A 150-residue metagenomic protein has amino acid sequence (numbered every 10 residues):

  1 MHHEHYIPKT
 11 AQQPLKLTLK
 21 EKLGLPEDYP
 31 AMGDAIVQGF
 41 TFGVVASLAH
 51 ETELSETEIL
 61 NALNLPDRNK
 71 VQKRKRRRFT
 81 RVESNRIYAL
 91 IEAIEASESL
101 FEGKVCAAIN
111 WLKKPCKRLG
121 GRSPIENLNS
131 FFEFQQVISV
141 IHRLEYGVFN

Functional and structural regions predicted by a protein language model:
M1-N150: Non-transmembrane "mature" sequence context
